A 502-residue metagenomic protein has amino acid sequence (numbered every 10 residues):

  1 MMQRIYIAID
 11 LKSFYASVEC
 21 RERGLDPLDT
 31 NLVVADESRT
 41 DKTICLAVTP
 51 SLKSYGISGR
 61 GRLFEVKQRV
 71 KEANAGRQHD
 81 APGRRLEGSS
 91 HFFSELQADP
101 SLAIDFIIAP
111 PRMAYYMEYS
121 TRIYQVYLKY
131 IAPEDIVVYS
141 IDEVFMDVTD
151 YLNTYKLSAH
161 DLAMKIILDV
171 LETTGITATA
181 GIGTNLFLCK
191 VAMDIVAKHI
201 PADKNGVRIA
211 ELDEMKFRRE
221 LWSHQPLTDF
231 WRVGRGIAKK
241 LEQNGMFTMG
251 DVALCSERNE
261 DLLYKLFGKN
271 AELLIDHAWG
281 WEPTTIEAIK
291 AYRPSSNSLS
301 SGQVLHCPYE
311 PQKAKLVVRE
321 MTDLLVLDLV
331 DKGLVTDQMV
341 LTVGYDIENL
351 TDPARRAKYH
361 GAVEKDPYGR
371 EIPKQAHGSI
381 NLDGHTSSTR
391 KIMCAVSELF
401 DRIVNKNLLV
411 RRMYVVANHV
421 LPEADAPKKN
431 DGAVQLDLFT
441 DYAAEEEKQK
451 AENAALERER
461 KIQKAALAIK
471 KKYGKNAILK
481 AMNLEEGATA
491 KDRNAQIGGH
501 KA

Functional and structural regions predicted by a protein language model:
M1-D276, E282-I286, E445-A502: Gly/Gly-Pro- and Ser/Thr-rich, intrinsically disordered tail segments characteristic of DNA damage-repair and tolerance
A8, A103, D229, K239-V410: DNA-contacting surface of Y-family translesion DNA polymerases
K12-F14, S38-K42, Y345-L350, V420-A424: Short, charged/polar surface micro-motifs in flexible loops or helix N-caps
V18, G369-A502: Acidic, metal-coordinating catalytic segment for phosphate/diphosphate chemistry, firing primarily on the Nudix
T30, A178, D337-M339, M413 (+1 more regions): Change "...and in nucleic-acid phosphodiester-cleaving endonucleases..." to "...and in nucleic-acid processing enzymes
T184-F187, D276-W279, V335-I347, L409-P422 (+1 more regions): A glycine-rich phosphate-binding loop feature that marks nucleotide/adenosyl-phosphate handling sites
V191-A192, T351-A354, D425-K428: Short, well-ordered secondary-structure micro-motifs
I209-L212, L227, L299, I380 (+1 more regions): Short clusters of hydrophobic/aromatic residues that line enzyme substrate/ligand-binding pockets
